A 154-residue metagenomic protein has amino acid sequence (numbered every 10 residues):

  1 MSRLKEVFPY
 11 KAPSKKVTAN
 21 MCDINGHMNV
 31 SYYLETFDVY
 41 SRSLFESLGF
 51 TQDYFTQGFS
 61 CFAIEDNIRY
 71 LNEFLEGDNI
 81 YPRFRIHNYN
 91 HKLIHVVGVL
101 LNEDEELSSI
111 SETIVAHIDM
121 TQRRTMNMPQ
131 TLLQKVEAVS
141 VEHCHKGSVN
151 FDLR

Functional and structural regions predicted by a protein language model:
S2-I64, D119-R154: Hot-dog-fold acyl-thioester-processing enzymes
A19, G98-V99, V115: Generic short beta-strand
L44-I94, S108: Hydrophobic beta-strand-centered segment that forms part of the acyl-chain substrate-binding groove
I68, T113-V115: GNAT/GCN5-related N-acetyltransferase fold signature
L71, V99-N102: Core beta-strand residues in small-molecule sensory/regulatory alpha/beta domains
Y89-H91, L101-D104, A116-M120: Short coil/turn motifs at secondary-structure junctions
S109-S111, N127: A structural microfeature
